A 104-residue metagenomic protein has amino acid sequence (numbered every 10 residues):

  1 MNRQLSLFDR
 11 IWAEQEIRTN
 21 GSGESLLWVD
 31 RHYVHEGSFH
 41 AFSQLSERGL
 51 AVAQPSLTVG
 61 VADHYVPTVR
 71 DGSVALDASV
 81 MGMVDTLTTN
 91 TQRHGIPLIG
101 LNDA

Functional and structural regions predicted by a protein language model:
M1-A104: Fe-S-dependent hydro-lyases/dehydratases of central metabolism
